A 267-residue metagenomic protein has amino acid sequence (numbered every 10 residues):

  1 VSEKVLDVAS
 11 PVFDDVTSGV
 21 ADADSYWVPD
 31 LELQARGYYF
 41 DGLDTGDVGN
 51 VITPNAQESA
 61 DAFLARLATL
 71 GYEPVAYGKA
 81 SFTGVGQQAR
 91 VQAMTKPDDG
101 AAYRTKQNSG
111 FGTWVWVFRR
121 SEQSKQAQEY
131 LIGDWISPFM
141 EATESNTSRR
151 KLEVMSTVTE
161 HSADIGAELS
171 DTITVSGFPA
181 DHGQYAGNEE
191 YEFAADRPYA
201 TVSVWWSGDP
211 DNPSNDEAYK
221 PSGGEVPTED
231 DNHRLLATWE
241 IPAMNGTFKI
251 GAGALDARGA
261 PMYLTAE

Functional and structural regions predicted by a protein language model:
V1-E267: Solvent-exposed beta-strand/loop surfaces, strongest in extracytoplasmic domains of secreted and cell-surface proteins
